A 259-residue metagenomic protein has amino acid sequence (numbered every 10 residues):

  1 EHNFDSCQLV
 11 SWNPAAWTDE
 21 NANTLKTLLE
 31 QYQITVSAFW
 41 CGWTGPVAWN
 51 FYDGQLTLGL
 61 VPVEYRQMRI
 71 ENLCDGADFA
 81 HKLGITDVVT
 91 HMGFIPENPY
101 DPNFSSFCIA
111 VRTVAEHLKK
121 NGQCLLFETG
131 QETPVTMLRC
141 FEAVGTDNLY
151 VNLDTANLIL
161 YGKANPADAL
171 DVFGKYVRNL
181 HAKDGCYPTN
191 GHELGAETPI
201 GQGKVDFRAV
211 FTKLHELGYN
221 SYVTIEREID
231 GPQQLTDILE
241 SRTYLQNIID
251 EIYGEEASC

Functional and structural regions predicted by a protein language model:
E1-H81, K119, T146, K175 (+3 more regions): N-terminal pre-domain/capping segments
F4, I85, V177, Y219-N220: A structural motif
S6-C7, F39, C108-K204, Q246 (+1 more regions): Acidic/histidine-rich catalytic cores of soluble enzymes
V10, W40-G42, H91, K183 (+1 more regions): Conserved residues at the C-terminal ends of beta-strands
V10-T24, I95-P99, G130-V135, N157-K163 (+3 more regions): Acidic-and-aromatic substrate-binding clefts and catalytic sites of carbohydrate-active enzymes
A48-Y150, L235: Active-site acidic/histidine proton-transfer and metal-coordination neighborhood in alpha/beta enzyme cores
K183, T212-H215: Catalytic-face loop-and-helix region of soluble metabolic enzyme cores
Y222-E228: Short acidic/histidine-rich active-site segments
